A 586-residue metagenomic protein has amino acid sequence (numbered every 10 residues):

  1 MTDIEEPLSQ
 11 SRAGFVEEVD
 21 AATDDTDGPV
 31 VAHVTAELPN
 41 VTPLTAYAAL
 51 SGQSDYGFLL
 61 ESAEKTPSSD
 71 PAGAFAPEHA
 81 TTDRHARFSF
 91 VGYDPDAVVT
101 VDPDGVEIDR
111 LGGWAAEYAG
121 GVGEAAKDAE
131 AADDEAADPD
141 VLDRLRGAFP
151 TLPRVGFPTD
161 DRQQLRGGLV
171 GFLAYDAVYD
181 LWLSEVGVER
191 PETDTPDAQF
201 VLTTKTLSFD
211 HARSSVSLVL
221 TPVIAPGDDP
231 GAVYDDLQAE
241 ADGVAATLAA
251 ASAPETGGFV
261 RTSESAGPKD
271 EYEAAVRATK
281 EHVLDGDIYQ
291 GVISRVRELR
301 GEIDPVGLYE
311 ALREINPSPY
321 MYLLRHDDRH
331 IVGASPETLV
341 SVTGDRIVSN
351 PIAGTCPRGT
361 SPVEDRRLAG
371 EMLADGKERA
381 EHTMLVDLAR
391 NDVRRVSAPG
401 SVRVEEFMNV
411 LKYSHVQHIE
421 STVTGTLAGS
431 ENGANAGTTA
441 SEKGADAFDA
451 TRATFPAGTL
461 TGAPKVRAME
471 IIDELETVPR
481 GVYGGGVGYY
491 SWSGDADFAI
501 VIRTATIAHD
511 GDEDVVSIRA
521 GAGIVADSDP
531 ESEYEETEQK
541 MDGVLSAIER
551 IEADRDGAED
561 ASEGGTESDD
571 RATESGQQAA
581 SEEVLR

Functional and structural regions predicted by a protein language model:
T2-R586: Extended alpha-helical targeting/anchoring segments, especially N-terminal organellar/secretory targeting helices
